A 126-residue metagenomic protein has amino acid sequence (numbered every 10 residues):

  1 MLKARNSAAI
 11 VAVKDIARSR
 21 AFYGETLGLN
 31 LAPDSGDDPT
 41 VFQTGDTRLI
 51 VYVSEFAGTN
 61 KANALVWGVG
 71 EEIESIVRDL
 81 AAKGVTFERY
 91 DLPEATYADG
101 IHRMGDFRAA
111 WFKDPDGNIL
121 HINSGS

Functional and structural regions predicted by a protein language model:
M1, S7, R18-R20, Q43 (+4 more regions): A generic structural signal for ordered alpha-helices
M1-L2, R78, K83-S126: Vicinal oxygen chelate
M1-R20, R48, A62-L65, N123-S126: N-terminal beta-strand motif that seeds the catalytic metal site of vicinal oxygen chelate
N6-K14, T40-Q43, F56-V85, D106-K113: Vicinal oxygen chelate
R18-N30: Amphipathic alpha-helical segments
R20, D38, L49, G58 (+4 more regions): A broad, structure-centric signal for solvent-exposed, well-ordered loop/edge residues that line or flank functional
N30-E71, E88-R89, I119-S124: Conserved short beta-strand elements that form part of the metal-binding/catalytic scaffold of enzyme active sites
